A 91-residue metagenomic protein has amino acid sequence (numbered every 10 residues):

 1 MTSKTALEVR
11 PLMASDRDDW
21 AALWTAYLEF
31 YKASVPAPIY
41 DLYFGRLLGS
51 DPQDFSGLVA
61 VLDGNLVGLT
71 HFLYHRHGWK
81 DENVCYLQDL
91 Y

Functional and structural regions predicted by a protein language model:
M1-A6: Basic/polar N-terminal segments that are highly enriched at the extreme N-terminus, encompassing both cleavable
L7, P11-E82, Q88: Acetyl-CoA-dependent GNAT
